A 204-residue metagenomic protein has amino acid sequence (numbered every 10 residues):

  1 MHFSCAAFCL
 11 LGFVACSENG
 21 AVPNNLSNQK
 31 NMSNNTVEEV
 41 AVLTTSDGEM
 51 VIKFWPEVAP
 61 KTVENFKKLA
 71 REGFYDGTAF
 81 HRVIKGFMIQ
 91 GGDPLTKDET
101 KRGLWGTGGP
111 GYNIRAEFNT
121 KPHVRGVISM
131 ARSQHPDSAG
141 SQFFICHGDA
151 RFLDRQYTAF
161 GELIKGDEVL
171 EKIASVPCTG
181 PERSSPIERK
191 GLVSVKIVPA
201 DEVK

Functional and structural regions predicted by a protein language model:
S4-A15: Bacterial N-terminal signal peptides
C16-K204: Cyclophilin-like peptidyl-prolyl cis-trans isomerases
